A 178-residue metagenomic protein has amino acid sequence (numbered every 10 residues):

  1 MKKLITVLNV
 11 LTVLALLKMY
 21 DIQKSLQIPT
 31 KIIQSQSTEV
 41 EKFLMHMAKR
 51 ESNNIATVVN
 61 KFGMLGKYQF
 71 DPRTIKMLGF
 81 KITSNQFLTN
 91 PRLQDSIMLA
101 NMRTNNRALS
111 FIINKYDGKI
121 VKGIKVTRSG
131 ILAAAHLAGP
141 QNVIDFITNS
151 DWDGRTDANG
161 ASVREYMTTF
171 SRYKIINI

Functional and structural regions predicted by a protein language model:
K2-M45, R50-K61, P72-S96, A100-I178: Non-catalytic cell-wall polysaccharide-engagement segments
Y68-F70: Short glycine- and hydrophobic/aromatic-rich loop-to-beta-strand nucleating segment in the catalytic cores
